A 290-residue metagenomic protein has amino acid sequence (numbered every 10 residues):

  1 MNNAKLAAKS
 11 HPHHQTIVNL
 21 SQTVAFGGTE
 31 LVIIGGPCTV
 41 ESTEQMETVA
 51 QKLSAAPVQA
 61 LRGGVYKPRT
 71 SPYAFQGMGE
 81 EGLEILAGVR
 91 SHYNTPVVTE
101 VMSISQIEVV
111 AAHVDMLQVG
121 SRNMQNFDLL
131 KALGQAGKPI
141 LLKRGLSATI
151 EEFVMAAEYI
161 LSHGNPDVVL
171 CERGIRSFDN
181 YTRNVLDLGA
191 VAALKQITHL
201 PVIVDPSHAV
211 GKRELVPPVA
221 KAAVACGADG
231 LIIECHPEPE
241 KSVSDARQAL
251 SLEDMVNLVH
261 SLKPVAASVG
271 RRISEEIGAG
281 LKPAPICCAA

Functional and structural regions predicted by a protein language model:
M1-I34, A267-R272, C287-A290: N-terminal amphipathic alpha-helix/helix-capping segment at the start of soluble metabolic enzymes
L31-T48, P72-G77, P96-E100, G120-S121 (+2 more regions): Active-site mouth loops of central-metabolism enzymes
V32-P37, Q59-G63, V97-T99, L117-V119 (+4 more regions): Hydrophobic faces of well-ordered beta-strands that scaffold small-molecule active sites in alpha/beta enzyme cores
P57, V109-Q118, G134-I140, L161-D167 (+2 more regions): Glycine-enriched alpha-helix->loop->beta-strand junction motifs that scaffold or abut catalytic
R62-E81, P237-R247: Glycine-rich, proline-tolerant flexible connector loops at the mouths of alpha/beta enzymes
P68-Q118, N126-L129: N-terminal active-site wall of soluble small-molecule enzyme domains
F75-T99, L133-P139, L188-V202, Q248-R271: Alpha-helix-loop-beta-strand connector modules within alpha/beta enzyme cores
R122-G189: Conserved anion-binding
